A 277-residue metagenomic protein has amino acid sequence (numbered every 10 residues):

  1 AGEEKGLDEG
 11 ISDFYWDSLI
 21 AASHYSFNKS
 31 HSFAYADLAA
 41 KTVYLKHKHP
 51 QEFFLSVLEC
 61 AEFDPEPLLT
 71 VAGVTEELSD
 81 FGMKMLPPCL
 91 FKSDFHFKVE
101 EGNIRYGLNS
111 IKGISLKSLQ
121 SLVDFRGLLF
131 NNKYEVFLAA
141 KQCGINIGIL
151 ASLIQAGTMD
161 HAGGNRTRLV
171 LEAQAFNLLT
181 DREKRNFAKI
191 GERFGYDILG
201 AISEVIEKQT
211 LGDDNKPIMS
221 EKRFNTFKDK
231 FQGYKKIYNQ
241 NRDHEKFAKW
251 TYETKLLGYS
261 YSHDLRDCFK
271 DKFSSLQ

Functional and structural regions predicted by a protein language model:
A1-Q277: Noncatalytic, beta-rich nucleic-acid-contacting surfaces in large DNA/RNA-processing enzymes
